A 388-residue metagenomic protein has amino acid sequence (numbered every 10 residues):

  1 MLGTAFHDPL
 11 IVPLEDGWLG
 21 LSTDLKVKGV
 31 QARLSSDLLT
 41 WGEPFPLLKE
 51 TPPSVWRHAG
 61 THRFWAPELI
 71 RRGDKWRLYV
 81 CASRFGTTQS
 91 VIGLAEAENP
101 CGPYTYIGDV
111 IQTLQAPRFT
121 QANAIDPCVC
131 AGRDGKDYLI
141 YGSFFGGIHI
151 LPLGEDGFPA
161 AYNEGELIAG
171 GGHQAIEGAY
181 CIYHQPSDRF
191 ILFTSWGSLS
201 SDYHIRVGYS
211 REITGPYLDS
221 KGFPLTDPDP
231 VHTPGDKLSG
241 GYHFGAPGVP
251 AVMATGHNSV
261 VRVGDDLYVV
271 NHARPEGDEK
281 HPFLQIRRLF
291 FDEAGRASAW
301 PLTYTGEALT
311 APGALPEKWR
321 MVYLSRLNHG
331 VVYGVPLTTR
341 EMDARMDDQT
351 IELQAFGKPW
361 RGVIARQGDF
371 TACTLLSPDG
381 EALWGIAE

Functional and structural regions predicted by a protein language model:
M1-E388: Carbohydrate-active catalytic/glycan-binding domains of CAZyme proteins, especially the secreted or lumenal ectodomains
